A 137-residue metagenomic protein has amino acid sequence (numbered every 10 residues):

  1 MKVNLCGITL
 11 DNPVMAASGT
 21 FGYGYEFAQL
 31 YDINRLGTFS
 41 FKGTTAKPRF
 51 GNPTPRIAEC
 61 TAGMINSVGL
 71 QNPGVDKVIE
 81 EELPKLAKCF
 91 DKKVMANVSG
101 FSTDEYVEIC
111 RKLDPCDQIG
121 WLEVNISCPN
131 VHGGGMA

Functional and structural regions predicted by a protein language model:
M1-A137: Flavin-dependent oxidoreductase catalytic cores
